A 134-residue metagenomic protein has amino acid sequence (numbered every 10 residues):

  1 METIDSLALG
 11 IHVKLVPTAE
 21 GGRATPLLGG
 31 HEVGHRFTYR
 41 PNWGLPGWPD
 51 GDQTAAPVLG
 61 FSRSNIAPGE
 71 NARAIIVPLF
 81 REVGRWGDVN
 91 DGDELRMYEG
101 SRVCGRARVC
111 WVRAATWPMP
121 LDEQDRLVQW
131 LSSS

Functional and structural regions predicted by a protein language model:
M1-S134: C-terminal effector/interaction modules appended to NTPase cores
